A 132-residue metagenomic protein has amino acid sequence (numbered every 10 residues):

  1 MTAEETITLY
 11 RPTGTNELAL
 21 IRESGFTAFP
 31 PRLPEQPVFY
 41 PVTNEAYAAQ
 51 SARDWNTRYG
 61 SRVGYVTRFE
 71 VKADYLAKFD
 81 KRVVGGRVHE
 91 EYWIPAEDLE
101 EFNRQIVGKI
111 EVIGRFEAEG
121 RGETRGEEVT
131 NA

Functional and structural regions predicted by a protein language model:
M1-A28, R32-F39, A46-A132: Conserved NAD+-utilizing ADP-ribose enzyme module
